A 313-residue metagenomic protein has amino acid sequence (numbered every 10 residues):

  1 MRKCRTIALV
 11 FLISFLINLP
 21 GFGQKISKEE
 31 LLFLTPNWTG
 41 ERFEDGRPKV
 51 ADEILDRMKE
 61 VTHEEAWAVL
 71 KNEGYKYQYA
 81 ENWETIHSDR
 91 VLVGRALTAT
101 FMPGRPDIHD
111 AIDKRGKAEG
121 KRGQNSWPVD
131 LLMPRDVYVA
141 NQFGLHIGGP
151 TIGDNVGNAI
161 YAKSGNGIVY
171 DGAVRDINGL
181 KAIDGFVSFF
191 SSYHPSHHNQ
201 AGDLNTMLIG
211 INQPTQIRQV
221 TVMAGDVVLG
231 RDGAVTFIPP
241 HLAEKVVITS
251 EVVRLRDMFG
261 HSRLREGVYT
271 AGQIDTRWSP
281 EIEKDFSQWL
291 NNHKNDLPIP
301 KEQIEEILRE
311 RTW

Functional and structural regions predicted by a protein language model:
M1-R5: Positively charged n-region of N-terminal signal peptides that target proteins for export
A8-N18: Bacterial N-terminal signal peptides
G21-G23: Boundary at the C-terminal end of the N-terminal hydrophobic targeting segment
I26, L31-K59, A66: Amphipathic alpha-helical packing elements
G46, G272, F286: Basic, amphipathic alpha-helical segments enriched in Lys/Arg and hydrophobic/aromatic residues
G46, I160, D226-V228: Buried hydrophobic positions in well-ordered alpha/beta secondary-structure cores of metabolic enzymes
R57-E65, V69-A224, F237-E283, N291-W313: Feature captures the catalytic cores and cofactor-binding loops of soluble hydro-lyases/lyases that act on carboxylate
R231-D232: Short acidic-glycine loop/turn motifs at beta-strand connectors
